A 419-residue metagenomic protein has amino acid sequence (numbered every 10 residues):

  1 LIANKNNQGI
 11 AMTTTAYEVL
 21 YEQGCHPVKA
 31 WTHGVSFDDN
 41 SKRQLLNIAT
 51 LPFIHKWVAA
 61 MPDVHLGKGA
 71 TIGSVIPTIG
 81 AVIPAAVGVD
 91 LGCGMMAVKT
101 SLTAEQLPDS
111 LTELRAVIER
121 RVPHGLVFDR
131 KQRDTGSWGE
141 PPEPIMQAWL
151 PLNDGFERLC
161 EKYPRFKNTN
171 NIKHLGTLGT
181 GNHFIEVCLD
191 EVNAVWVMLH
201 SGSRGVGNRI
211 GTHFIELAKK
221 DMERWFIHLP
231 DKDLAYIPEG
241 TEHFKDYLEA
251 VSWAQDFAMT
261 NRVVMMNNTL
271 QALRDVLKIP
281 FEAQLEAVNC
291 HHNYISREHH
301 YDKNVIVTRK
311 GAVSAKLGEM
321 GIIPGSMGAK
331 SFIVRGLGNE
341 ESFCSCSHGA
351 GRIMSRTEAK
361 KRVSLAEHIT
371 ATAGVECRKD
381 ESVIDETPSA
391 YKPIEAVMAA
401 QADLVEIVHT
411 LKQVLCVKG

Functional and structural regions predicted by a protein language model:
L1, L102-A104, S355, S364: Short, solvent-exposed coil/turn linker segments
L1-A11: Short, Lys/Arg-enriched N-terminal segments with co-localized hydrophobic residues within the first ~10-30 amino acids
M12-Q44, F53-V58, K68-I72, I76 (+4 more regions): Domain-length cofactor-binding catalytic modules of enzymes
G80-S101: N-terminal cap/recognition module
G94-K131, G136: Compact, glycine/acidic-enriched structural inserts
